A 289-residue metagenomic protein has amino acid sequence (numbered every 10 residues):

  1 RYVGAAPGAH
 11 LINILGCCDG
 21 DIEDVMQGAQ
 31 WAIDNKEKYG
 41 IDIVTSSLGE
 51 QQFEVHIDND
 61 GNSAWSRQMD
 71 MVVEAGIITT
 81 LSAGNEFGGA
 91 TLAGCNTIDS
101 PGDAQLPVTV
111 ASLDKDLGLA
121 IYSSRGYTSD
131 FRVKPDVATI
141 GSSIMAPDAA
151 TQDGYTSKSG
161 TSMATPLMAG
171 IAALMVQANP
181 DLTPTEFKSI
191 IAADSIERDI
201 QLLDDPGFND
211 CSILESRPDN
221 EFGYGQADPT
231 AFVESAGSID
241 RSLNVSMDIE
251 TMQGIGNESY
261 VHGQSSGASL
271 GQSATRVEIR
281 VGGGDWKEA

Functional and structural regions predicted by a protein language model:
R1, I12-C18, E50, T139-R217: Hydrolase catalytic cores
R1-D24, E37-I43, E74-G76, D103-P107 (+3 more regions): Subtilisin-like serine protease catalytic core
V3-G4, H10-L15, G40-S47, M71-V73 (+8 more regions): Structural recognition of the beta-strand scaffold that forms the well-ordered cores of secreted hydrolase catalytic
V25-A29, Q52-D60, S82-Q105, A111-K134 (+2 more regions): Active-site-adjacent substrate-recognition loops and nearby beta-strands within hydrolase catalytic domains
I41-T45, Q177-G267: C-terminal subdomain of the subtilisin-like protease fold in secreted/lumenal serine endopeptidases
I140, V281-G283: Short strand-turn-strand beta-turns centered on an Asx-Gly dipeptide
A268-V281: Solvent-exposed loop/turn segments flanking beta-strands in beta-repeat/beta-sandwich domains
W286-A289: Short beta-strand segments within Ig-like beta-sandwich modules, predominantly Fibronectin type-III
